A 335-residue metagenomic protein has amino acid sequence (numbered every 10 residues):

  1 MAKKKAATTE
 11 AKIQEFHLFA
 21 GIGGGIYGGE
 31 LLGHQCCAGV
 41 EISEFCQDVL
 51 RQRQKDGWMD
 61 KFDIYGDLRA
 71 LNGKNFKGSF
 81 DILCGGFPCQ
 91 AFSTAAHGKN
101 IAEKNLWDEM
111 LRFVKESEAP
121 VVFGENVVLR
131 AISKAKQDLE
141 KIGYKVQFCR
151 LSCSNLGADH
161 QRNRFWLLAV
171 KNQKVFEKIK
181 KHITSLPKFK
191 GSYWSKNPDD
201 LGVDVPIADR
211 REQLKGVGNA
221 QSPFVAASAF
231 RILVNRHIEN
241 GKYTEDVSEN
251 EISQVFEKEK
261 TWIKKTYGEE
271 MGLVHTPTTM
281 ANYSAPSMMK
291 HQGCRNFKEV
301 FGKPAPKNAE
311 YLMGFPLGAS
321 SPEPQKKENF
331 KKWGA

Functional and structural regions predicted by a protein language model:
A2-E118, V128-I132, Q137-L139: Core alpha/beta nucleotide-donor-binding catalytic domains of modification enzymes
E10-K12, L32, I207-D209, K303-A305: Short hydrophobic "helix-edge" motifs at membrane interfaces and signal-peptide entry regions
H17, D63, L214-K215, E310: Residue-level signal for helical boundary/lining positions with a hydrophobic bias
F19-I22, C84, N155, G216 (+1 more regions): Short glycine/serine/threonine-biased micro-segments
G57-F62, Y144, E269-E270: A short helix-to-beta-strand connector/capping loop
L71-F80, F87-A229, L233-N235, E239-E259 (+2 more regions): Class I S-adenosyl-L-methionine
N240, T244-A335: Feature marking protein-protein/ligand interface regions
